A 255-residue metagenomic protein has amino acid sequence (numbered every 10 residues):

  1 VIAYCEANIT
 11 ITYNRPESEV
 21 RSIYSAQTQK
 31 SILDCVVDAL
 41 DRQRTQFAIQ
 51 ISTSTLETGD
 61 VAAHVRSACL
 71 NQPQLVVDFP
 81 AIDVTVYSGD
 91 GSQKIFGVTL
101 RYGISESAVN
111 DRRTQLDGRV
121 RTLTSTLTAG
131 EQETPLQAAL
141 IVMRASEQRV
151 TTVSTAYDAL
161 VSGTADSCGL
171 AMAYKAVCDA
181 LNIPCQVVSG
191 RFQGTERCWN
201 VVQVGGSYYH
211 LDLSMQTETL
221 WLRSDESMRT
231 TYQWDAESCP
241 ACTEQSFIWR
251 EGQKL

Functional and structural regions predicted by a protein language model:
V1-T99: Intrinsically disordered, low-complexity N-terminal segments that are enriched in acidic
R15, Y102-I104, R191, M215: A mature extracytoplasmic/lumenal domain signature
E17-Q27, L220-L255: Low-complexity, Gly/Ser/Thr/Pro-rich intrinsically disordered linker/tail segments
S18-R21, E106-N110, G206-H210: Short, charged/polar, Gly/Pro-enriched secondary-structure boundary elements
N71, I95-G97, N110, T114 (+5 more regions): Mature secreted bioactive peptide module from preproproteins
I104-L160: Secondary-structure boundary elements
V150-Y157, T164, C185-T195: Catalytic cysteine-centered active-site loop
G169-Q233: Hydrophobic/aromatic-rich core segments of domains that either
